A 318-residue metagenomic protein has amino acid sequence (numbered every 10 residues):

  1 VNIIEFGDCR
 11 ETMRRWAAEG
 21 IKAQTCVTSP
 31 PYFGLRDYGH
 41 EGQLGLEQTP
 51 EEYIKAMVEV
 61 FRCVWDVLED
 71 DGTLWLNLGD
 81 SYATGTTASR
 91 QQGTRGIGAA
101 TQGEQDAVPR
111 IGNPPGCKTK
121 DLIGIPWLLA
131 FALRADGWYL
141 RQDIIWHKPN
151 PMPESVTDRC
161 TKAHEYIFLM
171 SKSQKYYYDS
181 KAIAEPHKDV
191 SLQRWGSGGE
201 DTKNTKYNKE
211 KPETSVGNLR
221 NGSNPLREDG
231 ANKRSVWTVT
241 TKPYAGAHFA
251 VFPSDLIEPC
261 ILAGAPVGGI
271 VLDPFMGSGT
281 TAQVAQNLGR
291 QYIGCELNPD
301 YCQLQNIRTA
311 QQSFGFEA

Functional and structural regions predicted by a protein language model:
V1-E317: Core catalytic lobe of class I
